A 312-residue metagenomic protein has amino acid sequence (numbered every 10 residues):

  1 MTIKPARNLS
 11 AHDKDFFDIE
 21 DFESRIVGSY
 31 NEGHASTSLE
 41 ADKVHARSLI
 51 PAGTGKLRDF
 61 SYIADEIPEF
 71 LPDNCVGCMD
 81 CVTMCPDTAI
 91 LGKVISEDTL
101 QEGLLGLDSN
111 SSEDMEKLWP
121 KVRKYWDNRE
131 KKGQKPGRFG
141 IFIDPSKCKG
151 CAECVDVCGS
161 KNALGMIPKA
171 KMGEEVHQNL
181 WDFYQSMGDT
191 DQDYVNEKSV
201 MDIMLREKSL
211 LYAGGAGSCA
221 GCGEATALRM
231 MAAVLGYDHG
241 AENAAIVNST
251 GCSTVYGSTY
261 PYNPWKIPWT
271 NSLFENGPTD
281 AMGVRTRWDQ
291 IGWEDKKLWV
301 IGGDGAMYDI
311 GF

Functional and structural regions predicted by a protein language model:
M1-K147, V155-L228, A233-P264, P268-P278 (+2 more regions): Ferredoxin-type iron-sulfur electron-transfer modules and their immediate structural context
L298-Y308: DG-centered beta-turn motif at the end of beta-strands
G311-F312: Conserved strand-to-helix beginnings and helix N-cap segments that scaffold or border functional pockets
